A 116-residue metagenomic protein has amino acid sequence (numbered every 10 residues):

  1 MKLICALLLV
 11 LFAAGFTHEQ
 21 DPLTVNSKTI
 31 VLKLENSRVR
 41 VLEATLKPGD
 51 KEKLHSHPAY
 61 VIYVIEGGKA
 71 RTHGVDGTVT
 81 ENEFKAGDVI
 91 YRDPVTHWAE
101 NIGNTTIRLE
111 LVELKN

Functional and structural regions predicted by a protein language model:
C5-A14: Bacterial N-terminal signal peptides
Q20-R38: Short N-terminal segments immediately surrounding and downstream of signal-peptide cleavage
L34-E35, D76-P94: Short acidic-glycine-tyrosine-enriched beta hairpin
R40-S56, H73: Conserved short histidine dyad/triad with adjacent acidic residue
G49-E52, I90-E100: Histidine-centered metal-chelating micro-motifs
H57-D76: Glycine- and acidic-residue-biased ligand/ion/polar-headgroup-sensing regions
G67, P94-K115: Ligand-binding loop in jelly-roll beta-barrel domains
